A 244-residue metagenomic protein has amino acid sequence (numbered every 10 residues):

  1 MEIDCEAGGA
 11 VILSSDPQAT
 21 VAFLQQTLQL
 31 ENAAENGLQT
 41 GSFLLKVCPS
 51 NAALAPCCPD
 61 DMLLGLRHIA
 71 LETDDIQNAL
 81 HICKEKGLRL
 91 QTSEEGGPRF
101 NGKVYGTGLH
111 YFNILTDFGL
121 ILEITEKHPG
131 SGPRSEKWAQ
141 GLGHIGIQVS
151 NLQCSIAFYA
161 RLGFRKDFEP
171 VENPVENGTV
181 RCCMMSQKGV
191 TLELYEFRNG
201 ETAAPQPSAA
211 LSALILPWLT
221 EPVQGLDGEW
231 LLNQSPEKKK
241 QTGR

Functional and structural regions predicted by a protein language model:
M1-V21, L66-L71, T125-I156, R165-P170 (+2 more regions): N-terminal beta-strand motif that seeds the catalytic metal site of vicinal oxygen chelate
E2-K46, N78, E85, Q91-L109 (+2 more regions): Core segments of cupin and vicinal oxygen chelate
D16, D75, T116, N151 (+1 more regions): Acidic di-acidic motifs
L28-M62, I114-H128, D167-A210, G228-G243: Conserved short beta-strand elements that form part of the metal-binding/catalytic scaffold of enzyme active sites
N51-R67, K86-H110, S131-S135, P174-N177 (+1 more regions): A cross-kingdom feature marking solvent-exposed beta-strand/loop segments within repeated, beta-rich binding/scaffold
A70-H81, E85-Q91, N101-P129: Hydrophobic, ordered structural segments
G87, V223-E229: Active-site regions of enzymes building and remodeling cell-envelope glycoconjugates
